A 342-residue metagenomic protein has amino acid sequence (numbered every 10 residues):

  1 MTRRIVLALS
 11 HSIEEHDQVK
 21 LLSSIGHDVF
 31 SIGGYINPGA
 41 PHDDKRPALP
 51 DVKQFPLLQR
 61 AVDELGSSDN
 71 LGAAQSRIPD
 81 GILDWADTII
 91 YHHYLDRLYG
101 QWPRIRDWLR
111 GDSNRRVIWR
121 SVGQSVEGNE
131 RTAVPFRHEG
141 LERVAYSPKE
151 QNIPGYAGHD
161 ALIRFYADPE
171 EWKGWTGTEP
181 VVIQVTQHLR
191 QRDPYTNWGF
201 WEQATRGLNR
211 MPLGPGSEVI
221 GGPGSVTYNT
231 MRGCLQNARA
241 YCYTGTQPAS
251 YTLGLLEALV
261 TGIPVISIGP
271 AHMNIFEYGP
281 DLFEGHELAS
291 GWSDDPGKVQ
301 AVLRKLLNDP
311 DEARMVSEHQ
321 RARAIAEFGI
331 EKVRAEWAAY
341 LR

Functional and structural regions predicted by a protein language model:
M1-R104, W292, E327-I330: N-terminal pre-catalytic "stem/leader" segment of glycosyltransferase-like enzymes
L83, Y228, R232-A238: Short alpha-helical donor nucleotide-sugar binding micro-motif in glycosyltransferases
I90-P194: Catalytic core of nucleotide-activated saccharide and alditol-phosphate transferases
Y166-Y228: Conserved catalytic-core segment of nucleotide-activated headgroup transferases in glycan assembly
Q236-S250, I263: Acidic donor-binding loop of glycosyltransferase active sites
P264-N274: Short hydrophobic beta-strand element within catalytic cores of glycosyltransferases and related nucleotide-activated
I275-R304: Change "using UDP/GDP/dTDP sugars" to "using nucleotide sugars
D294, L307-L341: A charged, aromatic-enriched C-terminal amphipathic alpha-helix characteristic of glycosyltransferases across folds
